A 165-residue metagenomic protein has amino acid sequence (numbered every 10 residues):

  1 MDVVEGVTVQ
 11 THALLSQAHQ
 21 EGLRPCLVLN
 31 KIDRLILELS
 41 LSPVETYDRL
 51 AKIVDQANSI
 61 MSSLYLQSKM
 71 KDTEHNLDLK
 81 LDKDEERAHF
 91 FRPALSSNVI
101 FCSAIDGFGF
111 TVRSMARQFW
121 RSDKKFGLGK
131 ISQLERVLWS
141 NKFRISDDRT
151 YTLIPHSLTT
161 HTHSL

Functional and structural regions predicted by a protein language model:
M1-L165: Structural and coupling elements of P-loop NTPases
